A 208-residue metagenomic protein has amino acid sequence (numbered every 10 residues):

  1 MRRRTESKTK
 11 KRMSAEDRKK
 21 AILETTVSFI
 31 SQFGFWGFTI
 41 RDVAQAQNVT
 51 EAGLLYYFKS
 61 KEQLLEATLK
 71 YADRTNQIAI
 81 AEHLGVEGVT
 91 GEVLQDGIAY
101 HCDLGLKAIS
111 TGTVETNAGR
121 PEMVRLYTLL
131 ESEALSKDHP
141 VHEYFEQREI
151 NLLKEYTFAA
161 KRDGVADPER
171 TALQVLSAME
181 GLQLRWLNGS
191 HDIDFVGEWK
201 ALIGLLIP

Functional and structural regions predicted by a protein language model:
M1-D17: N-terminal intrinsically disordered/low-complexity leader segments
M1-E6, H101-N117, I150-A166, N188-P208: C-terminal peripheral helix-coil segments that are non-catalytic and often amphipathic
A15, K19, L69, D73 (+2 more regions): Amphipathic, non-transmembrane alpha-helical scaffold segments
R18-A21, T25-A67, Y71: Helix-turn-helix
F58, L129-K137: Short helix-capping/turn signature of helix-turn-helix
Q77, A108, A118-V124, D138-R162 (+1 more regions): Amphipathic alpha-helical packing segments from all-alpha helical-bundle domains
I80-E122, A172-V175: Hydrophobic alpha-helical connector segments
M123-S132, A166-L187, E198-L206: Hydrophobic alpha-helical segments that form the core of small-molecule binding pockets and/or dimer interfaces
